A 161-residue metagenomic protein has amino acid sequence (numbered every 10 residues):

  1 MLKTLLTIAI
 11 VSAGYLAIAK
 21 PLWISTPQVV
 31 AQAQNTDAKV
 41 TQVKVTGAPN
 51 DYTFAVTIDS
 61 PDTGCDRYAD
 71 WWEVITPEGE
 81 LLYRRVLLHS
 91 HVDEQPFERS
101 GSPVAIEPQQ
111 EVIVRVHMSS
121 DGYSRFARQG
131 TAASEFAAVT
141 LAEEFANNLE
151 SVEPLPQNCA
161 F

Functional and structural regions predicted by a protein language model:
M1-T4: Positively charged n-region of N-terminal signal peptides that target proteins for export
I8-A17: Bacterial N-terminal signal peptides
V29-T36: Proline/serine/threonine-rich low-complexity linkers at boundaries of modular beta-sandwich domains
T36-V74: Short, surface-exposed binding/anchoring microloops in extracellular/periplasmic proteins
G47-D51, V74-E80, V104-E111: A short, structured loop/turn motif at beta-sheet edges
D62-A69, I75-E98: Mature extracytoplasmic domains of secretory-pathway proteins
R84-S124: Short, solvent-exposed, Trp/other aromatic-anchored flexible loops in extracytoplasmic proteins
Y123-F161: C-terminal partner/receptor-binding element of secreted or periplasmic proteins
